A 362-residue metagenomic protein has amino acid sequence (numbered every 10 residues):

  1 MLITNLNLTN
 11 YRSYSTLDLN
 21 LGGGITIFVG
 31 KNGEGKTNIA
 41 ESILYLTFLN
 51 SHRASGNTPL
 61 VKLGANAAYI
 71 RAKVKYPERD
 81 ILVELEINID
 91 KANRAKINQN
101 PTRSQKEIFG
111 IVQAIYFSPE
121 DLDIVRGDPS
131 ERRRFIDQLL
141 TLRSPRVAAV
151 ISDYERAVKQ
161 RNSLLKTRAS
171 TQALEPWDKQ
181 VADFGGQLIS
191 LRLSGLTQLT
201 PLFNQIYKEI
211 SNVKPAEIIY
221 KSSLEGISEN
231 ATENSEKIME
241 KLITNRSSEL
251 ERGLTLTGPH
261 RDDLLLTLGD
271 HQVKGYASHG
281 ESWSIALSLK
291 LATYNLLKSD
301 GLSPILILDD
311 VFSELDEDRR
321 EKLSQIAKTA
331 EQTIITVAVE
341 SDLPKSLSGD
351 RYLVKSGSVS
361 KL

Functional and structural regions predicted by a protein language model:
M1-K31, T171-I305, E314, D318 (+4 more regions): Conserved NTPase motor "head" modules and their coupling/switch loops across ABC/AAA+ ATPases, GTPases, and GHKL ATPases
L6, F117, L306-I307, I335: Hydrophobic positions in the central parallel beta-sheet of the AAA+
Y11, S15-A95, T102, R146 (+5 more regions): Conserved P-loop NTP-binding catalytic core
N38-I39, F135, L323: Alpha1 helix immediately C-terminal to the Walker A/P-loop of P-loop NTPases, especially ABC transporter
F48-E131, D137-V147, T200-Q205, N234 (+1 more regions): Nucleotide-state sensing region of NTPase/ATPase domains
A72, Q332-A338: Structural recognition of the conserved hydrophobic beta-strand(s) that form the central parallel beta-sheet of P-loop
D123-I124, S130-E175, K179-A182: Long, charged N-terminal accessory/stalk domains
D309-V311: Walker B catalytic acidic pair
